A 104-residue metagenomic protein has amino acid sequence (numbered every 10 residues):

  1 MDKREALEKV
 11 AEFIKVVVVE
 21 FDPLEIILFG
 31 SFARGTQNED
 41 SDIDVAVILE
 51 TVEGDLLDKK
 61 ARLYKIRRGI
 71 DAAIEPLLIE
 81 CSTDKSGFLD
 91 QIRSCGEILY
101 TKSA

Functional and structural regions predicted by a protein language model:
M1-E25, R34-E39, E50-A104: Catalytic core of pol beta-like nucleotidyltransferases
S31: Conserved H-loop
I43-V45: Amphipathic, hydrophobic secondary-structure cores in small proteins
